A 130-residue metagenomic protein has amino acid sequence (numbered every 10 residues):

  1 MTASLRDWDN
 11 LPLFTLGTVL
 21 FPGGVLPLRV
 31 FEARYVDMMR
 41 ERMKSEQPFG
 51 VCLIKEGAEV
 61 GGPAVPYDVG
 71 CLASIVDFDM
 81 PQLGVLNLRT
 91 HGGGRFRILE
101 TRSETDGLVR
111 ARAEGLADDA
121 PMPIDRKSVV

Functional and structural regions predicted by a protein language model:
M1-V130: Positively charged
